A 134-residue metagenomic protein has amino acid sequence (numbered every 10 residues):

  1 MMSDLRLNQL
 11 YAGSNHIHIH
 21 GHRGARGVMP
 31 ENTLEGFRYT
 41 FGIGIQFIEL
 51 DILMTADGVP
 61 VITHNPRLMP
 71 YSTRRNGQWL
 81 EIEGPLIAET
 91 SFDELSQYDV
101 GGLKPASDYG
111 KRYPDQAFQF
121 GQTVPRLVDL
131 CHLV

Functional and structural regions predicted by a protein language model:
M1-V134: Phosphate-group recognition and catalysis centered on beta-loop-alpha active-site segments
